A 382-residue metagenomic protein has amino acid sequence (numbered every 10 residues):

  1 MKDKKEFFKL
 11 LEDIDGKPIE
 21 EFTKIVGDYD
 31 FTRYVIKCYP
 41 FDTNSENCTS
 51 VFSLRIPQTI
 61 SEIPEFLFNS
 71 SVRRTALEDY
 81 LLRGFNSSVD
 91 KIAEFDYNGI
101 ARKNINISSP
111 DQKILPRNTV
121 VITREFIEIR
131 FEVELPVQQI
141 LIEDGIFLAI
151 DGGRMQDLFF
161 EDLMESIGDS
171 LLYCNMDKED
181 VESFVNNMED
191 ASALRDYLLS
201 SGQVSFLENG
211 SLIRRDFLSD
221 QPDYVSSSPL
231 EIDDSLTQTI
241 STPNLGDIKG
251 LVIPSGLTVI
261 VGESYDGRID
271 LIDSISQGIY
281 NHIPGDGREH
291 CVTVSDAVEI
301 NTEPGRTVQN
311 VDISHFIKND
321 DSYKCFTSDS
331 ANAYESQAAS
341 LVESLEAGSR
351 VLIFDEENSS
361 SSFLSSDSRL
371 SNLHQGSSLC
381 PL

Functional and structural regions predicted by a protein language model:
M1-G202, I213: N-terminal accessory targeting/assembly segments
L172-S228, P284, N319-E335: Long, charge-dense accessory insertions within large macromolecular proteins
S211, Y265-D266, G305, E356-S359: Short, ordered loop/turn segments at secondary-structure junctions
I213-K249, Y280, P284, V292-Q309 (+1 more regions): N-terminal pre-Walker A segment at the start of P-loop NTPase domains
I248-Y280: Glycine-rich phosphate-binding P-loop
F316-Y334, S366-P381: Flexible beta-alpha connector loops of hexameric P-loop NTPases
N332-S344: Conserved alpha-helical scaffold flanking the Walker A/P-loop in AAA+ ATPase domains
L345-L382: Conserved P-loop NTPase nucleotide-binding/switch module
